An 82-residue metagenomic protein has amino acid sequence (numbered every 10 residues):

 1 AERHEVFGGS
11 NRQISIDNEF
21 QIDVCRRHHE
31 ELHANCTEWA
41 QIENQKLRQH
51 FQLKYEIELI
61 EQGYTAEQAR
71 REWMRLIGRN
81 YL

Functional and structural regions predicted by a protein language model:
A1-R12: Short recognition patches in nucleic-acid-associated and regulatory proteins
E2, Q21-V24: The −1 position to Zn-ligating cysteines in a subset of zinc-ribbon hairpins
R12-I22, E30-L82: Polybasic, low-complexity binding patches
R27: Short, cysteine/histidine-rich loop/knuckle motifs that typically chelate Zn2+
